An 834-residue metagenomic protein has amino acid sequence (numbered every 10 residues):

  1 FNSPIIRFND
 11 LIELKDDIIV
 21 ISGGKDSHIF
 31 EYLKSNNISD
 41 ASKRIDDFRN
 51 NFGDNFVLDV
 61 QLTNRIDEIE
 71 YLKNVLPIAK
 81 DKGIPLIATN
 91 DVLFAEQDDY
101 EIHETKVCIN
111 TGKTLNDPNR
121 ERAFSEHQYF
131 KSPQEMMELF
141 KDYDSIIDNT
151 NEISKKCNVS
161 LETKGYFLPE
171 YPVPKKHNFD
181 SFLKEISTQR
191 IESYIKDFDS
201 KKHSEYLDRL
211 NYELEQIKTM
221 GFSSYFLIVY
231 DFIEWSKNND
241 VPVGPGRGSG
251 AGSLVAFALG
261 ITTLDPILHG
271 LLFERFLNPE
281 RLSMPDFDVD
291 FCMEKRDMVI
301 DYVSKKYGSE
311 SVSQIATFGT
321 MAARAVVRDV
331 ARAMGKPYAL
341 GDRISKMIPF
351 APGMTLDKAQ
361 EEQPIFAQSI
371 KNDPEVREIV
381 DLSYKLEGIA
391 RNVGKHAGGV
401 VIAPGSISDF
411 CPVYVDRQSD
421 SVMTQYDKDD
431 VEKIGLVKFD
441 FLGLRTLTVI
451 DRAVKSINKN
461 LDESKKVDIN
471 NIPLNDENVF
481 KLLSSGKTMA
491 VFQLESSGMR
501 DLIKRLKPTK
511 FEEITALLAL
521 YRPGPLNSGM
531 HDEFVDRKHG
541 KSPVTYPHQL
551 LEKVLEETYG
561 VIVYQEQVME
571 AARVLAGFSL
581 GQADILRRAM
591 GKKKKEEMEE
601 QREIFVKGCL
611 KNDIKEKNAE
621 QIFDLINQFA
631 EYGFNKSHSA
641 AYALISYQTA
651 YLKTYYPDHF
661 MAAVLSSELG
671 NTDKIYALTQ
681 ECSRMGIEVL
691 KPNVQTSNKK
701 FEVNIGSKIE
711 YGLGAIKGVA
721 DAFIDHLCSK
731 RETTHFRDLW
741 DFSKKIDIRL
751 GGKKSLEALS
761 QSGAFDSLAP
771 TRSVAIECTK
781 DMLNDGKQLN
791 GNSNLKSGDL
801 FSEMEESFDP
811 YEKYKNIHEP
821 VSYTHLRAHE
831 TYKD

Functional and structural regions predicted by a protein language model:
F1-Q97, E185, Y194, S200-I228: Domain-core and long-helix interface of multi-subunit machines
S35-N37, K73-V75, E101-V107, L259-T262 (+3 more regions): Short secondary-structure boundary/capping segments
N37, F52-G53, K141, G308 (+1 more regions): Glycine-centered helix-coil hinge/cap
K43, D142-S145, N149-E152, R209-Y212 (+2 more regions): A non-catalytic, amphipathic alpha-helix used as a structural packing/dimerization or gating element in enzyme scaffolds
I84, E101-N110, I503: Conserved short internal alpha-helix adjacent to the catalytic or cofactor-binding core of large enzyme scaffolds
F94, E126-H127, V173-K833: Noncatalytic, beta-rich nucleic-acid-contacting surfaces in large DNA/RNA-processing enzymes
T111, L115-N151, S283-Y307: Phosphate/diphosphate-binding loops
S145-F167, T320: Structural signature of the thiamine diphosphate
